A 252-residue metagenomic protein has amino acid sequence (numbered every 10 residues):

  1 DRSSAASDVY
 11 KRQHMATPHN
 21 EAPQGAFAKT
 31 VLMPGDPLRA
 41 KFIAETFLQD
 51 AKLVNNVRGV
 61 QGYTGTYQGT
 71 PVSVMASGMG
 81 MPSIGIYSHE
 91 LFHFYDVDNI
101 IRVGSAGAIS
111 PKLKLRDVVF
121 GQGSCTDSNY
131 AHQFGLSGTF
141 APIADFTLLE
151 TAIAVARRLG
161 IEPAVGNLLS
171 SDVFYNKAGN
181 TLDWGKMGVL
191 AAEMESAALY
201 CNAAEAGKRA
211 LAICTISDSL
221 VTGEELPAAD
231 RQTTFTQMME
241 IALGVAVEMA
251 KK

Functional and structural regions predicted by a protein language model:
D1-Q13: Single conserved hydrophobic/aromatic residue that forms the stacking wall/gate of nucleotide- or nucleobase-binding
K11-E150: Metabolite-binding pocket within alpha/beta catalytic cores that recognizes anionic/polar moieties
Q49-N56, G160-N167, M249-K252: Flexible, glycine/charged-enriched surface loops at secondary-structure junctions
P82-G85, M194-L199: Short glycine/serine/threonine-rich phosphate/pyrophosphate-binding segments that cradle anionic phosphate groups
A141-G188: Active-site rim beta-loop-alpha module in soluble metabolic enzymes
T151-L159, N202, I241-M249: Generic non-transmembrane alpha-helical segments
A197-R231: Zn-dependent metallopeptidase/amidohydrolase metal-coordination segment
L220-K252: His/Asp/Glu-rich mid-to-C-terminal helical/loop segments that flank catalytic regions of hydrolases
